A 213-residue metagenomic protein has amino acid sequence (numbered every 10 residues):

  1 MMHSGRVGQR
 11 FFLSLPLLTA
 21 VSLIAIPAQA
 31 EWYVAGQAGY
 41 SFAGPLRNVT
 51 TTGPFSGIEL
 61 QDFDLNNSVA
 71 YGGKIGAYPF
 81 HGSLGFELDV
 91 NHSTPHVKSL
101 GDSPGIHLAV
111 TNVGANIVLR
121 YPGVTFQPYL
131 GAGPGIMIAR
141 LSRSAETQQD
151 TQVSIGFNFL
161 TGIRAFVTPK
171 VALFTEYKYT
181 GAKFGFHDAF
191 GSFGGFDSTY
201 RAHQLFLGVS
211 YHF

Functional and structural regions predicted by a protein language model:
M1-E31: Cleavable N-terminal export/targeting peptides
A28-G82, Q204-F213: Short glycine/proline- and aromatic-enriched beta-strand/turn motifs that initiate or cap beta-hairpins
W32, G82-F86, T125-F126, A165-L173: Repeated loop/turn-to-beta-strand initiation elements of outer-membrane beta-barrel proteins
G36-Y40, L88-H92, L130-I136, I163 (+1 more regions): Transmembrane beta-barrel strands of outer-membrane/channel proteins
L46-F55, V97-P104, R140-Q148, G185-F193: Outer-membrane beta-barrel translocator domains and adjoining extracellular loop/strand segments of Gram-negative
R47, E59, T168-F213: Predominantly the C-terminal beta-signal and adjacent terminal strand-loop region of outer-membrane beta-barrel
G57, Q61-N67, H96, D102-A109 (+2 more regions): Replace "Gram-negative outer membrane beta-barrel proteins" with "bacterial and organellar outer membrane beta-barrel
Y71-S144, Y200-F213: Gram-negative (and chloroplast) outer-membrane scaffold detector with strong preference for beta-barrel transmembrane
